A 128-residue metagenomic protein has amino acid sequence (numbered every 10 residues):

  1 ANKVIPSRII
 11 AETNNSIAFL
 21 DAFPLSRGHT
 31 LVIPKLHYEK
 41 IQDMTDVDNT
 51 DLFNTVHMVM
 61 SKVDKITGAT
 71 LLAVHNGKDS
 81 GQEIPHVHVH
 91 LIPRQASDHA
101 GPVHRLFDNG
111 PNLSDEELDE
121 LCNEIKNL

Functional and structural regions predicted by a protein language model:
A1-L128: HIT superfamily nucleotide-processing domains
